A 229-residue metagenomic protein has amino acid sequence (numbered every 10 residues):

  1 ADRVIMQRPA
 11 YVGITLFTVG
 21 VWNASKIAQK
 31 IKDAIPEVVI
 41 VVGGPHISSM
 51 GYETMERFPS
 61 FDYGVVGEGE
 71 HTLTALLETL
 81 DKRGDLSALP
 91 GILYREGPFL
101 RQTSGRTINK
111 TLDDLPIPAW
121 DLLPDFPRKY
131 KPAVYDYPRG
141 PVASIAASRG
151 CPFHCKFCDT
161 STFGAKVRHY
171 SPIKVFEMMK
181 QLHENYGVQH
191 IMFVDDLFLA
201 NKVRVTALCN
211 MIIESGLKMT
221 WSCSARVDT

Functional and structural regions predicted by a protein language model:
A1-T111: Glycine-rich beta-alpha loop elements in corrinoid/cobalamin-binding modules across cobalamin-dependent enzymes
D113, P118-T229: Radical SAM [4Fe-4S] cluster-binding motif and immediate context
